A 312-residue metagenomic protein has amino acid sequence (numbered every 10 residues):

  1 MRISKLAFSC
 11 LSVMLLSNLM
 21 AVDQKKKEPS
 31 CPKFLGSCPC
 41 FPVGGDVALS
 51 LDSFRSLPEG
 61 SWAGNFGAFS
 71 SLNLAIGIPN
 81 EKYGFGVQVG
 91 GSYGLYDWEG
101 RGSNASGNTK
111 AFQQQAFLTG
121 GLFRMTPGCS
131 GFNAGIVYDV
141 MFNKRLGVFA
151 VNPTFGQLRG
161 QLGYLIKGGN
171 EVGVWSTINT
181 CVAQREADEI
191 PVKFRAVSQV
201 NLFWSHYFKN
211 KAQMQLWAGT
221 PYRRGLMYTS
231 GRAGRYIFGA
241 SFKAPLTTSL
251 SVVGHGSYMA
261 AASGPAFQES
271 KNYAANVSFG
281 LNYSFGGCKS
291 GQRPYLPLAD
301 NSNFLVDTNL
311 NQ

Functional and structural regions predicted by a protein language model:
A21-P29, L226, S249-V253, S257 (+2 more regions): Flexible, glycine-rich linker and terminal segments associated with outer-membrane beta-barrel/transport systems
V22-S103, L310-Q312: Short glycine/proline- and aromatic-enriched beta-strand/turn motifs that initiate or cap beta-hairpins
L49-L57, G91-E99, R124-T126, Y138-K144 (+7 more regions): Transmembrane beta-strands of outer-membrane beta-barrel pores
L57-A63, W98-N108, R145-T154, A183-K193 (+2 more regions): Outer-membrane beta-barrel translocator domains and adjoining extracellular loop/strand segments of Gram-negative
W62-S70, F112-L118, S130, N152-L158 (+5 more regions): Residues that define the transmembrane beta-barrel architecture of outer-membrane proteins
A68-I76, G120-R124, G160-Y164, L202-H206 (+2 more regions): Residues on the lipid-exposed face of transmembrane beta-strands in outer-membrane beta-barrel proteins
G77-V87, P127-G135, G168-V174, N210-L216 (+2 more regions): Repeated loop/turn-to-beta-strand initiation elements of outer-membrane beta-barrel proteins
C129-G131, V151-M227: Detector for outer-membrane/organellar transmembrane beta-barrel domains, recognizing the amphipathic beta-strand
